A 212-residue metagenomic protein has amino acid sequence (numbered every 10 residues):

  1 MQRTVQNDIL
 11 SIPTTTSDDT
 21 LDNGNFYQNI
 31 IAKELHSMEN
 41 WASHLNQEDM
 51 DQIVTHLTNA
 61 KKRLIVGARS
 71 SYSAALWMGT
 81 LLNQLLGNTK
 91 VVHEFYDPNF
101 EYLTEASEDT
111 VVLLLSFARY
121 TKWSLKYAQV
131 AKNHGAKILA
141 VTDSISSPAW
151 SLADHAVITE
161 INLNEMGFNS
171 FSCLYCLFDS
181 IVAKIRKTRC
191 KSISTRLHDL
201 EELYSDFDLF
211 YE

Functional and structural regions predicted by a protein language model:
M1-E48: HTH-adjacent hinge/linker in prokaryotic transcriptional regulators
N23, Y27, I31-E34, N46 (+7 more regions): Generic structural signal for well-ordered, non-membrane alpha-helical segments in soluble metabolic enzymes
W41-D49, I65-G67, W77: Short helix-to-loop capping/linker segments positioned immediately adjacent to catalytic or ligand/cofactor-binding
E48-A60: Glycine-rich phosphate/diphosphate-binding loops that line cofactor/substrate pockets in enzymes
N59-C176, S180-C190: Glycine-rich phosphate-binding loops that contact phosphosugars or nucleotide phosphates
K191-E212: A short, charged, Gly/Pro-tolerant segment at domain boundaries
